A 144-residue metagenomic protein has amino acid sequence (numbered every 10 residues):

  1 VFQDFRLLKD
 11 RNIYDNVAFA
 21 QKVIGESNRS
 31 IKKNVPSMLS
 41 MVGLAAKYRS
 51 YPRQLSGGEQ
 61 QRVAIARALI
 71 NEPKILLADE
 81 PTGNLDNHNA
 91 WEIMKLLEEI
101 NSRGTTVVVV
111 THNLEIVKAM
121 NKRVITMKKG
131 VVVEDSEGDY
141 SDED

Functional and structural regions predicted by a protein language model:
R11-A18: Short coil-to-helix segment of the ABC ATPase nucleotide-binding domain corresponding to the Q-loop/switch region
S27-V42: ABC nucleotide-binding domain "signature" region
Y51-L55, E59-Q61: Conserved ABC ATPase signature
I65: Hydrophobic anchor residue at the start of the ABC signature
E72: Conserved catalytic motifs of ABC-family nucleotide-binding domains
L76-D79: Catalytic Walker B motif of ABC-type/P-loop ATPase nucleotide-binding domains
N87-N89: Helix N-cap at the start of a conserved alpha-helix in ABC-type nucleotide-binding domains
